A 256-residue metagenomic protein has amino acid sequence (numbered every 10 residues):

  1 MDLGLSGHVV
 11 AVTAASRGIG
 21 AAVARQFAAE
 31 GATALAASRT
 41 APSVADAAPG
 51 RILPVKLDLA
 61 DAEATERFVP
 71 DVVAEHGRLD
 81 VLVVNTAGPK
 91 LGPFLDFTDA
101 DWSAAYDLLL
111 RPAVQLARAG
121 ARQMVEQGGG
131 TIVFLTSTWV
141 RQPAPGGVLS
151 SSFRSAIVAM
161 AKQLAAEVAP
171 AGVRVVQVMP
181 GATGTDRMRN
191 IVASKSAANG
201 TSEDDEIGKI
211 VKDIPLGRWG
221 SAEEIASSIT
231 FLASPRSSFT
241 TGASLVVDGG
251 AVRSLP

Functional and structural regions predicted by a protein language model:
S16-R17: Conserved glycine-rich cofactor-binding loop
E30-A45: Conserved glycine-rich Rossmann-like NAD(P)H-binding loop of the short-chain dehydrogenase/reductase
P93-F94, D101-Y106, I210: Substrate-binding pocket helix/loop in short-chain dehydrogenase/reductase
R122, A166-E167, S238: Alpha-helical segment proximal to the catalytic Tyr-Lys
V133-A156, A161-P170, A182-T183: Catalytic loop of short-chain dehydrogenase/reductase
Q142, T230, R236-S237, T241-P256: Short C-terminal tail/terminal secondary-structure segment of NAD(P)H-dependent dehydrogenase/reductase domains
A169, R174, T240-G242: Short, small/polar-rich loop/turn modules that mediate ligand/substrate recognition or access, typified
